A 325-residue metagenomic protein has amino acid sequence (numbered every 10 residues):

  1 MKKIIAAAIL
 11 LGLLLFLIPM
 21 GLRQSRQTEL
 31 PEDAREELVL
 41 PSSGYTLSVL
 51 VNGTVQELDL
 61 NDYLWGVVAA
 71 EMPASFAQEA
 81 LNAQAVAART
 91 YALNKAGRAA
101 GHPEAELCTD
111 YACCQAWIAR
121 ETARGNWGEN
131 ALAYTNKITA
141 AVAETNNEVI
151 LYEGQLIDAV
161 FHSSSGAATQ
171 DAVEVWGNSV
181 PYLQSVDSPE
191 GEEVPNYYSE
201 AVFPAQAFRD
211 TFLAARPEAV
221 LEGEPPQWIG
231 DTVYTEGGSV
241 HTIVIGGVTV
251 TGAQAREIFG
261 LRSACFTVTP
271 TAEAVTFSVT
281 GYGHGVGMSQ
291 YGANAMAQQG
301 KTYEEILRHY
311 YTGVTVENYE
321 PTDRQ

Functional and structural regions predicted by a protein language model:
M1-Q325: Conserved, single-site charged/polar hotspot
